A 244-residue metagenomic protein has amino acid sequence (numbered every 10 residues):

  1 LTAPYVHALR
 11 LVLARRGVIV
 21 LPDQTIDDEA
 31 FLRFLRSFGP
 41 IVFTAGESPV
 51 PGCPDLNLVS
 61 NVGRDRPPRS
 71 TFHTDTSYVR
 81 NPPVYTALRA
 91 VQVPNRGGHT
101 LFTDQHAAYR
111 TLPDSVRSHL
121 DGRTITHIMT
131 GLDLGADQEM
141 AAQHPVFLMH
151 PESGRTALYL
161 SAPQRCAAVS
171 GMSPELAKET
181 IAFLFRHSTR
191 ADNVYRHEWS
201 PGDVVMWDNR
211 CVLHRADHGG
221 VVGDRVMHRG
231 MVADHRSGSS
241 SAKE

Functional and structural regions predicted by a protein language model:
L1-V204, N209-E244: Non-heme Fe(II) oxygenase catalytic core, chiefly the N-lobe of the double-stranded beta-helix
